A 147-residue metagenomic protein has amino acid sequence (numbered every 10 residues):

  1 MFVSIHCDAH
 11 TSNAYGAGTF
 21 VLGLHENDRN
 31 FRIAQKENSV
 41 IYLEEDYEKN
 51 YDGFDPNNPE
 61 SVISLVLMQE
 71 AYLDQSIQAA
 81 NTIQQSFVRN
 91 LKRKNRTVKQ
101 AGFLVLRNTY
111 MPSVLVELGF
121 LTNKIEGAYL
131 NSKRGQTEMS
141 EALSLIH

Functional and structural regions predicted by a protein language model:
M1-I146: Active-site-proximal helix/loop segments of hydrolytic enzymes
